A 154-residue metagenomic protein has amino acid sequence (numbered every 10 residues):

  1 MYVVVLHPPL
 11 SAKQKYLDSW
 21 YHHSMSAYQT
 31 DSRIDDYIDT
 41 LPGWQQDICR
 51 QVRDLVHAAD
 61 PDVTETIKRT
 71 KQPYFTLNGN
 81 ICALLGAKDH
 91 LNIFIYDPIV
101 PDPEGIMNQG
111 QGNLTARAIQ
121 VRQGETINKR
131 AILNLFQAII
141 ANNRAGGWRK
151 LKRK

Functional and structural regions predicted by a protein language model:
Y2-V5, P9-K154: Charge-dense, helix-prone N-terminal extensions
